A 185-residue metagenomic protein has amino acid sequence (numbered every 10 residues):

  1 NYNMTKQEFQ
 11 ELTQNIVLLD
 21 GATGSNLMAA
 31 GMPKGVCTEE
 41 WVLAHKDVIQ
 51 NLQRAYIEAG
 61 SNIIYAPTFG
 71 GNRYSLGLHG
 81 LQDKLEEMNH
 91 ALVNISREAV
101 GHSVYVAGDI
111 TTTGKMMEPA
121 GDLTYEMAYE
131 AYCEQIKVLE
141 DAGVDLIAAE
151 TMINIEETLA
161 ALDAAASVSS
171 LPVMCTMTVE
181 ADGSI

Functional and structural regions predicted by a protein language model:
Y2-I185: Domain-level signal for soluble alpha/beta catalytic cores
